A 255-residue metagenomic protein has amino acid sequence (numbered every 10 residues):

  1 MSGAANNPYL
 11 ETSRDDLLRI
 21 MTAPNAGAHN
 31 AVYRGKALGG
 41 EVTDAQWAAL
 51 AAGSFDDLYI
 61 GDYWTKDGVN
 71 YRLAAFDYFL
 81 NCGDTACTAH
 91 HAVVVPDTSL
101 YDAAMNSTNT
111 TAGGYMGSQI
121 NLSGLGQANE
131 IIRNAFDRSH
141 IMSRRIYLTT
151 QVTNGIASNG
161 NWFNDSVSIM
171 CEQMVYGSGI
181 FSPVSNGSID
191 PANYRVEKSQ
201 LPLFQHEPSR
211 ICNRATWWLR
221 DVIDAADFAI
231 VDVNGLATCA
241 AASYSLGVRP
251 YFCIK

Functional and structural regions predicted by a protein language model:
G3-A4, P8-K255: Collagenous Gly-X-Y triple-helix signature in extracellular proteins
